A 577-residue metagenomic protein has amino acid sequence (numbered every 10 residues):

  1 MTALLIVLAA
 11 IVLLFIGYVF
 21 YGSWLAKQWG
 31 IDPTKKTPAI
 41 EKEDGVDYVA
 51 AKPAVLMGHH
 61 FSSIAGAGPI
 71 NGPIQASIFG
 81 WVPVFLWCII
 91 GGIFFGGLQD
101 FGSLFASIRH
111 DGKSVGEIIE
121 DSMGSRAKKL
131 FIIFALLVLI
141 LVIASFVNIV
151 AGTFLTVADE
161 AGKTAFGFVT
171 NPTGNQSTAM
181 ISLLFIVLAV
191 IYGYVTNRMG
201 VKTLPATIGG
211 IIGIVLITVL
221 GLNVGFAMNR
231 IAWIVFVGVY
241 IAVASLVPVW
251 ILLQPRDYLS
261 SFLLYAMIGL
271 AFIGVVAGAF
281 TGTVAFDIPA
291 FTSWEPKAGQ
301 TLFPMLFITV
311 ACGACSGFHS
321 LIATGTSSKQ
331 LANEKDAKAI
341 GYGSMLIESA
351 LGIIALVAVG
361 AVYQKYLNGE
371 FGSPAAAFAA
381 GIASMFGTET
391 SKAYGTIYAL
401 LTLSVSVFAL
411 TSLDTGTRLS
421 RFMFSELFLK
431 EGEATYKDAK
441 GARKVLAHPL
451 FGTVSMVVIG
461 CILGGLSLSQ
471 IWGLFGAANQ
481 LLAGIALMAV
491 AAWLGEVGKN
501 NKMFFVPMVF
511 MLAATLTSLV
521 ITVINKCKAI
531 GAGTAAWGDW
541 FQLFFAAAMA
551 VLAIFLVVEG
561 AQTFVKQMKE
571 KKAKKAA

Functional and structural regions predicted by a protein language model:
T2-V19, A76-A106, G116, S177-F185 (+5 more regions): Extracellular loop-to-transmembrane helix junctions
L13-I70, S261, T301, M305 (+2 more regions): Membrane-interface "cap" regions at the ends of multi-pass membrane proteins
S23-V49, G72-Q75, F85, I89 (+6 more regions): Flexible loop linkers connecting adjacent transmembrane helices in multi-pass alpha-helical membrane transporters
A51-G68, R230-V247, S261, F272-T281 (+5 more regions): Hydrophobic, membrane-embedded alpha-helices of multi-pass small-molecule transporters
A67-I74, G91-Q99, S103, S107-D111 (+5 more regions): Membrane-helix boundary/coupling elements in multi-pass transport proteins
S125-I140, G343-A350, K392-Y398, E426-G465: Loop-to-transmembrane helix boundary motifs in multi-pass membrane proteins
G193-R198, I212-V235, V243-S245, Y265-W294 (+3 more regions): Hydrophobic alpha-helical segments and their helix-loop junctions in multi-pass secondary transporters
V275-S293, G343-G381, T415: Extracellular/periplasmic helix-exit of transmembrane alpha-helices
